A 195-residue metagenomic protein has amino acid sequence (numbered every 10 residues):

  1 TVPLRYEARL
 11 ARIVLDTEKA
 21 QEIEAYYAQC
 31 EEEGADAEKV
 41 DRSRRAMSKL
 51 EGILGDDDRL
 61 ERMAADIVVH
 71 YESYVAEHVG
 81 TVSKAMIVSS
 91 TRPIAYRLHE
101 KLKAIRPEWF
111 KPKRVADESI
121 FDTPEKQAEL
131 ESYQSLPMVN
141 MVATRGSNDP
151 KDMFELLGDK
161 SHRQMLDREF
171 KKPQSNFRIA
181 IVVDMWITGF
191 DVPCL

Functional and structural regions predicted by a protein language model:
T1-V82, H99-E100, A104, P112-V115: Interdomain helical connector at the RecA1-RecA2 junction of SF1/SF2 helicase-like NTPases
L4-R5, I13-E18, A95-R97, N148-M153 (+1 more regions): Switch/connector loops and helix/strand junctions flanking conserved nucleotide-binding motifs in nucleotide-processing
M63-Y74, L98-E108, R145, E169 (+3 more regions): Generic, well-ordered alpha-helical scaffold segments in large soluble proteins
V82-T91: Conserved RecA-like ASCE P-loop NTPase motor core of nucleic-acid helicases/translocases
S90-K101, L195: Short glycine/threonine-rich loop-to-helix capping motif typified by GTGT followed within a few residues by an Asp-Pro
K101-W109, M153-K160: Short secondary-structure boundary/capping segments
P107-M138: Short mixed-charge
A128-L130, Q134-L195: Conserved RecA-like P-loop NTPase helicase motor core
